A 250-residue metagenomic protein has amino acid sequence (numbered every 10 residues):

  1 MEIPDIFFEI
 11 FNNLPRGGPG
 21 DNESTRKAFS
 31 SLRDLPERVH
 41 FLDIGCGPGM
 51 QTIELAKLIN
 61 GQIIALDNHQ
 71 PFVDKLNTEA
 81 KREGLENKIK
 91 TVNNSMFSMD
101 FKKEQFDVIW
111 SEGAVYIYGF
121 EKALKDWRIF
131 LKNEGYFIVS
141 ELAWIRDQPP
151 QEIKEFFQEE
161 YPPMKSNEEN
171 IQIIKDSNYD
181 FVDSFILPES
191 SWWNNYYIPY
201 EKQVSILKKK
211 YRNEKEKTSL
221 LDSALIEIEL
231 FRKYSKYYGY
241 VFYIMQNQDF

Functional and structural regions predicted by a protein language model:
G18-E37: Conserved alpha-helix/loop element of class I SAM-dependent methyltransferases that forms part of the SAM/SAH-binding
L42, P48-S98: Class I SAM-dependent methyltransferase SAM/SAH-binding core
F97-V108: A short acidic, Gly/Pro-enriched loop at the edge of an enzyme's catalytic core that lines a small-molecule cofactor
V108-E121: A short SAM/SAH-binding and catalytic strip from SAM-dependent methyltransferases
E121-Y136: A short glycine-rich, Lys/Arg-flanked "PGG" loop and its adjoining helix->strand segment in the class I
L142-Y161: Short, glycine-/aromatic-enriched active-site segment of Class I SAM-dependent methyltransferases
P163-N178: Short alpha-helix
F185-F250: Conserved Class I S-adenosyl-L-methionine
